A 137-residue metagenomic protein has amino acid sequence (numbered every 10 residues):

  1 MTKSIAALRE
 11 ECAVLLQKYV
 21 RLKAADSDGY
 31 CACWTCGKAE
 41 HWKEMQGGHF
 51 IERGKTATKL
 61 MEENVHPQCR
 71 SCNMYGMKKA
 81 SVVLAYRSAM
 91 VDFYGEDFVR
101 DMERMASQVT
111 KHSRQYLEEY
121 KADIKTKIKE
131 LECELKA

Functional and structural regions predicted by a protein language model:
M1-Y19, A24, A39, M102-A137: A boundary/linker detector
V14-Q46, C69: Short cysteine-rich loop/turn motifs with clustered Cys
C31, K55-G76: Short beta-strand-alpha-helix junction that forms the catalytic/metal-binding core of metal-dependent nuclease domains
G37, I51, N73: Cys/His-coordinated zinc-binding microdomains
K43-F50, K79-V83: Short Cys/His-rich "knuckle" micro-motifs
R87: Basic nucleic-acid-binding interfaces
